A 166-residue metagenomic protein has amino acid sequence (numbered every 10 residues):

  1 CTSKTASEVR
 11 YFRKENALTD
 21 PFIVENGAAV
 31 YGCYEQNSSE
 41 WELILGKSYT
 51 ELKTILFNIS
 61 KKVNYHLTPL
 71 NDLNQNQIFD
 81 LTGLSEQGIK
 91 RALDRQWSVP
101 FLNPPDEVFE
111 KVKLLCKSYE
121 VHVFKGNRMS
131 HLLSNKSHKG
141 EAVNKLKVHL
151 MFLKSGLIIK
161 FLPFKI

Functional and structural regions predicted by a protein language model:
C1-N71: Active-site phosphate-binding/coordination module
S3, F161-I166: Glycine-rich beta-to-alpha transition loops that act as phosphate-gripper elements at the mouths of alpha/beta enzyme
I59-L162: Conserved acidic, metal-coordinating active-site core of Asp-based, Mg2+-dependent phosphoryl-transfer enzymes
